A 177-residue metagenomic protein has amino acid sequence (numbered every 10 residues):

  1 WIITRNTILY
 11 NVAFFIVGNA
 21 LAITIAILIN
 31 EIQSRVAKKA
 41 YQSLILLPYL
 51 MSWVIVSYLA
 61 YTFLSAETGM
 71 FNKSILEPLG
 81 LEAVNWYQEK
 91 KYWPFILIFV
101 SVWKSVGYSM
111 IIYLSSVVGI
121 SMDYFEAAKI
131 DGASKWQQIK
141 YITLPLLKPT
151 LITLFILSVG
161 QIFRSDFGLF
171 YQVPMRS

Functional and structural regions predicted by a protein language model:
W1-S177: A structural signal for multi-pass alpha-helical bundles of membrane permease subunits that mediate small-molecule
